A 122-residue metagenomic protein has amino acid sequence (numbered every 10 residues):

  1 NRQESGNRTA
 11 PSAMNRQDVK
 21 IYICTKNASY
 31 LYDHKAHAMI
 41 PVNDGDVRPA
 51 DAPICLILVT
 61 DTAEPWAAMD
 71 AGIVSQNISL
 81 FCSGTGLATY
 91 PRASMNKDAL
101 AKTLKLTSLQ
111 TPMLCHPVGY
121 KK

Functional and structural regions predicted by a protein language model:
N1-A52: N-terminal amphipathic, basic helical "cap/leader" segment at the start of enzyme domains
E4-N7, T89, T111: Secondary-structure transition/capping residues
I21, L56, T60-K102: Small-aliphatic-rich amphipathic alpha-helix that forms the alpha element of a beta-alpha
K26-A28, K35-H37, D61-A63, M95 (+1 more regions): Solvent-exposed coil/turn segments that connect beta secondary-structure elements in extracytoplasmic/periplasmic
P41-D44, A71, S108: Generic structural "secondary-structure junction" signal
D46-P49, L80-C82, L114-P117: Glycine-rich loops and low-complexity Gly/Arg-rich segments that provide flexible linkers or classic glycine-based
D51-I54, L109-T111: Short coil/turn connectors at secondary-structure junctions
K105-K122: A glycine-rich helix N-cap at a beta->alpha junction
